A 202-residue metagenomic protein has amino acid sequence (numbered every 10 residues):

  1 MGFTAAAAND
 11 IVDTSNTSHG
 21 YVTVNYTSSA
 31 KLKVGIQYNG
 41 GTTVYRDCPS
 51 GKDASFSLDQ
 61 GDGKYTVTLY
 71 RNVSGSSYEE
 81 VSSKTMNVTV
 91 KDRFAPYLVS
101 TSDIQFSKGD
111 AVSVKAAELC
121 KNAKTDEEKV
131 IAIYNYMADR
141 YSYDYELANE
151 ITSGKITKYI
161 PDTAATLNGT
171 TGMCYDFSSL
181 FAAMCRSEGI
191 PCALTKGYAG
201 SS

Functional and structural regions predicted by a protein language model:
M1-E127, I131, N135: N-terminal accessory/pre-domain segments preceding catalytic cores
F3-A5, V34-Y38, P161-T163, Y175-A183: A generic short-segment signal for beta-strand/edge and adjacent turn/coil regions
S102-G169, L180-A182: Secondary-structure boundary elements
R140-D144, M173-C174, Y198-S201: Solvent-exposed loop/turn segments at secondary-structure junctions within structured extracellular/periplasmic domains
N168, C174-Y175: Short alpha-helix boundary/capping motifs
D176-S202: Hydrophobic/aromatic-rich core segments of domains that either
